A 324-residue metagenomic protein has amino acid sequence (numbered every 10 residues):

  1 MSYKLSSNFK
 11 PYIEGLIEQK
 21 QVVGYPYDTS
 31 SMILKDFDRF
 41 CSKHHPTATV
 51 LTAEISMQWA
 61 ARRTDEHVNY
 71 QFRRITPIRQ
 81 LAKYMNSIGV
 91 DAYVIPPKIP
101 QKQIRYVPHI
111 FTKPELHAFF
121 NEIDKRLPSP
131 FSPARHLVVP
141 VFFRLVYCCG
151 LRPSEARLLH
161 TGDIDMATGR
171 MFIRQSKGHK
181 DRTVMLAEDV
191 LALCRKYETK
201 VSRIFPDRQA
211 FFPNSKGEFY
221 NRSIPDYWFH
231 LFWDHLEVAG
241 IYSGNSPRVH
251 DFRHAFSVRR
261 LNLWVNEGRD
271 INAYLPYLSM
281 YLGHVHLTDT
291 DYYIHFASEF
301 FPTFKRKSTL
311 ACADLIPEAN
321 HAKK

Functional and structural regions predicted by a protein language model:
M1-K324: Conserved catalytic core of the tyrosine transesterase superfamily
